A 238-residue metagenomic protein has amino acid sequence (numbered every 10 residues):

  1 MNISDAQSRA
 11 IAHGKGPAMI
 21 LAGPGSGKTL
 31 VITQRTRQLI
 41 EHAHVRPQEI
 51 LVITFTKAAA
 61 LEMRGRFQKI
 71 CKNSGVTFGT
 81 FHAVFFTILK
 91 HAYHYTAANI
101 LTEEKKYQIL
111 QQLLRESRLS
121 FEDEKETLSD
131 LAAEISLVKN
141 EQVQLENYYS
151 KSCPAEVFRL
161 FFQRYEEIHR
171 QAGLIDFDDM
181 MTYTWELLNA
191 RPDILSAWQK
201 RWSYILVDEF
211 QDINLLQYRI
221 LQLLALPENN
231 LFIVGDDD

Functional and structural regions predicted by a protein language model:
M1-K15, L216: N-terminal pre-P-loop "Q-motif" helix
I3, I32, V52, F78 (+1 more regions): Conserved SAM-binding loop
K15, S26, L39-L188, P192-L195 (+2 more regions): A basic/glycine-biased coupling hinge at the interface between accessory DNA-binding modules
K15-R35: Walker A/P-loop
A18-L21, L51, F232-I233: Short hydrophobic/aromatic beta-strand immediately N-terminal to the Walker A/P-loop
S26, Q211-D238: Conserved helicase motor core of SF1/SF2 NTP-dependent helicases
L30-V45, Q222-A225: Walker A/P-loop NTP-binding motif
I205-V207: Walker B beta-strand of ABC/ABC-like P-loop ATPase nucleotide-binding domains, specifically the conserved hydrophobic
